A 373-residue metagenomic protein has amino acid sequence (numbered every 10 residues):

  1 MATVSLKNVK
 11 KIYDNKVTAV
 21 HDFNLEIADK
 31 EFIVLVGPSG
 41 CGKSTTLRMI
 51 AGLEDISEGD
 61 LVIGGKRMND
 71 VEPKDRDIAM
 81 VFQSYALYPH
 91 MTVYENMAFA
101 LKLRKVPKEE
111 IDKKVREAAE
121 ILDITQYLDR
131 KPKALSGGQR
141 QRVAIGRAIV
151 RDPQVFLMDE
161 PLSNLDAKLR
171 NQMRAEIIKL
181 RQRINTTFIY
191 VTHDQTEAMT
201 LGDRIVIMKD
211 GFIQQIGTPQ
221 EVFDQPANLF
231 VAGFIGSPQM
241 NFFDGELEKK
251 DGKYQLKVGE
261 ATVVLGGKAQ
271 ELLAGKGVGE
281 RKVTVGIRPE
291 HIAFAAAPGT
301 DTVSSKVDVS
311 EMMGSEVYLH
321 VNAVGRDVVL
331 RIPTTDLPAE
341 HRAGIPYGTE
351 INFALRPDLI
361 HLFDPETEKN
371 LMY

Functional and structural regions predicted by a protein language model:
F23-V34: Pre-Walker A (P-loop) beta-loop-beta motif of ABC nucleotide-binding domains
V36-P38: The feature captures the beta-strand-to-loop junction immediately N-terminal to the Walker
A51: Helix-to-loop junction immediately C-terminal to a conserved catalytic motif
S57-R67, I213: ABC nucleotide-binding domain "signature motif"
P73-F234: ABC ATPase nucleotide-binding domains
K249-Y373: Non-catalytic connector elements of ABC transporters
